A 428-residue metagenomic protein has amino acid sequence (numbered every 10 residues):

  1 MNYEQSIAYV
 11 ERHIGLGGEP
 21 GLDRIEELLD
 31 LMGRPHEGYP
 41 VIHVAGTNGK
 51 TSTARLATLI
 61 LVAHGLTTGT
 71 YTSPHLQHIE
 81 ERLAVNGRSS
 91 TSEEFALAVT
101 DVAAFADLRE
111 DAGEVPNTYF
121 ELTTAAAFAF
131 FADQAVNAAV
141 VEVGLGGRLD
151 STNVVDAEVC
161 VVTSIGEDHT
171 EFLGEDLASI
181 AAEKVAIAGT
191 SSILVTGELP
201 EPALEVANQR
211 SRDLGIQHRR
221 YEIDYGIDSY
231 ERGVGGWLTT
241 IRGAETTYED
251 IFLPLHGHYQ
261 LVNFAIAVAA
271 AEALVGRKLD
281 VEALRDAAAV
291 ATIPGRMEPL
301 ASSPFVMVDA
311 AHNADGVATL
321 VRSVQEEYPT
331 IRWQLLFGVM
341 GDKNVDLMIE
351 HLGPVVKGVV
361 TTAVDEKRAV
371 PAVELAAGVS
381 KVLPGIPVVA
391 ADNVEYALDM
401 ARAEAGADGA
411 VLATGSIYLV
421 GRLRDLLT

Functional and structural regions predicted by a protein language model:
M1-N48, S52-T67, L76-H78, A135 (+3 more regions): N-terminal leader/targeting and accessory segments in enzymes
L22, E26-E37, A63-V155, E171-L173 (+2 more regions): ATP-dependent carboxylate-amine ligase catalytic core
G38, D133, N137-V143, D150-V161 (+3 more regions): Nucleotide phosphate-binding/pyrophosphate-handling subdomain across enzymes that bind or process nucleotide phosphates
A57-V62, F131, L352, V379: Hydrophobic alpha-helical packing residues
T72-S73, G197-E198, R210-R232, L253-H258 (+6 more regions): Beta-strand->loop->alpha-helix junctions that form or flank phosphate-binding loops in nucleotide-handling enzymes
L145-L149, V155-I216, V345-D346: Conserved catalytic-core segment of NTP-binding enzymes
P200-G215, R219, G235, E272 (+3 more regions): C-terminal helical cap/extension that packs against the catalytic core of soluble nucleotide-cofactor enzymes
S416: Active-site-proximal loop/hinge segments that shape catalytic or ion-binding/gating pockets
